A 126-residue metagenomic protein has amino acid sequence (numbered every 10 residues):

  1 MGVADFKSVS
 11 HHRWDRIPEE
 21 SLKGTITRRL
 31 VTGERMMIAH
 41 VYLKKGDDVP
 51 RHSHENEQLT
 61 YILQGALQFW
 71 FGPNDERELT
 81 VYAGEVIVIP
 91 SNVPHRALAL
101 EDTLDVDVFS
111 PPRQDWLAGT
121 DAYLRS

Functional and structural regions predicted by a protein language model:
M1-R35, A39, T120-S126: A short, N-terminal "cap"/entry segment at the start of jelly-roll beta-barrel domains of the cupin/DSBH fold
L30, I38-H40, L59, E78 (+1 more regions): Conserved hydrophobic/aromatic beta-strand scaffold that supports enzyme active sites
R35-M36, N56, Q64, D102 (+1 more regions): ATP/adenylate-binding site constellation spanning eukaryotic-like Ser/Thr protein kinases, ABC-transporter
A39-H40, F69, D105: Short hydrophobic/aromatic-rich beta-strand segments that constitute the beta-sheet cores of beta-sandwich/beta-barrel
A39-S53: Conserved short histidine dyad/triad with adjacent acidic residue
K44, V81-P94, L98: Conserved metal-binding segment of the jelly-roll/cupin
L59-A83, V93: A short beta-strand-loop-beta hairpin characteristic of the jelly-roll/cupin
S91-D115: Ligand-binding loop in jelly-roll beta-barrel domains
